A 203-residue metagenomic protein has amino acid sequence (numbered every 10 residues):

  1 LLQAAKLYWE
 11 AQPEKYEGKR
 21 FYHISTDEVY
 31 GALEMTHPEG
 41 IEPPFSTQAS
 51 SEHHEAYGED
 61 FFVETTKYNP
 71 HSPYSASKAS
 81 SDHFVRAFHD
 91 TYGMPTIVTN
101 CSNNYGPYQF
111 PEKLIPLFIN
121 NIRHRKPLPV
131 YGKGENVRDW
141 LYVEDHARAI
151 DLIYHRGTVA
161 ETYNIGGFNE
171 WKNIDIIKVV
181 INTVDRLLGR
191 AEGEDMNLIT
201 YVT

Functional and structural regions predicted by a protein language model:
L1-N104, E144, Y154, N173 (+2 more regions): N-terminal Rossmann-like NAD(P)+-binding domain of SDR-like oxidoreductases, especially those catalyzing
Y30-G31, Y68, Y105-G106, L128-P129 (+2 more regions): Nucleotide phosphate-binding site architecture
L33, S77, Y108, G134-N136 (+1 more regions): Gly/Ser/Thr-rich beta-alpha loop segments that engage phosphate groups in nucleotides
P38, P116, N120-T203: C-terminal substrate-binding subdomain of Rossmann-fold SDR/epimerase-dehydratase oxidoreductases
F88-T91, P107, N121, F168: Histidine kinase transmitter module recognition
